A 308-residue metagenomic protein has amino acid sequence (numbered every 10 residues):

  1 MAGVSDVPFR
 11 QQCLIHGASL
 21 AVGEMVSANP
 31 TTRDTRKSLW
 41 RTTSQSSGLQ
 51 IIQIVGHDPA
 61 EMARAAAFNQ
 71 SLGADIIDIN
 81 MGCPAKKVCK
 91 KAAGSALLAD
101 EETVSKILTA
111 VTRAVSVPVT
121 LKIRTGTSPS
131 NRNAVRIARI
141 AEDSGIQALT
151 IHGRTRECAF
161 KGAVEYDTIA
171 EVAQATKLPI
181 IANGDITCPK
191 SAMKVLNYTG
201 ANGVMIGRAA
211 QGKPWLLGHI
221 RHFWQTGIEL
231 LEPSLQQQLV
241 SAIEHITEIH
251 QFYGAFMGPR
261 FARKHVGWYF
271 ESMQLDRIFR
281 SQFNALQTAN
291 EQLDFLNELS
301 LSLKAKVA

Functional and structural regions predicted by a protein language model:
M1, V26-A28, V55-H57, G82-P84 (+4 more regions): Active-site beta-loop-alpha junctions enriched in small/polar residues
M1-D75: Glycine-rich, positively charged N-terminal anion/phosphate-binding segment
A2, V7-P8, T109, A114-S116 (+5 more regions): Alpha/beta catalytic cores of nucleotide-metabolism and tRNA/nucleoside-modifying enzymes
Q12, A63-I77, M81-A93, E102-L178: Alpha/beta enzyme core
A21-G23, Q50-I54, I77, V119-I123 (+3 more regions): Hydrophobic faces of well-ordered beta-strands that scaffold small-molecule active sites in alpha/beta enzyme cores
T35, D100-E101, K213, G254: Short, solvent-exposed helix-helix connector turns and helix-capping sites enriched in acidic/polar residues
R36-K37, R41-S44, K87-L97: An active-site metal/cofactor-coordinating segment within enzyme catalytic domains
